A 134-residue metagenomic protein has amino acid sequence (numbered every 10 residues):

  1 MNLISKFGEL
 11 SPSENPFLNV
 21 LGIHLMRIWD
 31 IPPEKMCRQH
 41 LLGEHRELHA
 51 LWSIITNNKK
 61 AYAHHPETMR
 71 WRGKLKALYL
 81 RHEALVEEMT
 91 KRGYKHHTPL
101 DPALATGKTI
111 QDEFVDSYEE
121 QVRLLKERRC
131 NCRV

Functional and structural regions predicted by a protein language model:
M1-L25: N-terminal amphipathic/basic-hydrophobic helices that include classical n-h-c signal peptides and signal-anchor
F17-V134: Expand to "…catalyze enediolate/carbanion chemistry for C-C bond making/breaking, isomerization, decarboxylation
